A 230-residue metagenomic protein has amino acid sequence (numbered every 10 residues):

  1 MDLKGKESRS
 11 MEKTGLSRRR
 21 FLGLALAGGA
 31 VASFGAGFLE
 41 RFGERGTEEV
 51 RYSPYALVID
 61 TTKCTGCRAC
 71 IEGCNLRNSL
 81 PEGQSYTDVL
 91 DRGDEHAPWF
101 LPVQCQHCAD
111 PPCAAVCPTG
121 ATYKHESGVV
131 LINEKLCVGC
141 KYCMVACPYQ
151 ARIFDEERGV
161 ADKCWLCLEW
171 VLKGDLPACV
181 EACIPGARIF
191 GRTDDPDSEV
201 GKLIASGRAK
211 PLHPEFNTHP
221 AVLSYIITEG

Functional and structural regions predicted by a protein language model:
L3-G29: N-terminal secretory signal peptides and thylakoid transit peptides that target proteins across membranes
K13-L22, C64, C70, C143 (+1 more regions): Twin-arginine (Tat) signal peptide motif
T14-G15, G35-C70, P211, E215-Y225 (+1 more regions): C-terminal segment of N-terminal export signals and the immediately downstream linker at the start of the mature
G37-T47, A69-V89, D110-L136, Y142-G159 (+2 more regions): Iron-sulfur cluster-binding cysteine motifs and their immediate structural context in ferredoxin-like electron-transfer
E95-H96: Positively charged, small/polar-rich N-terminal and surface patches that mediate targeting and assembly and bind
W165: Cys/His-clustered metal-coordination modules, chiefly Zn-binding fingers
I204-L212: Low-complexity, intrinsically disordered Gly/Pro/Thr-rich segments
